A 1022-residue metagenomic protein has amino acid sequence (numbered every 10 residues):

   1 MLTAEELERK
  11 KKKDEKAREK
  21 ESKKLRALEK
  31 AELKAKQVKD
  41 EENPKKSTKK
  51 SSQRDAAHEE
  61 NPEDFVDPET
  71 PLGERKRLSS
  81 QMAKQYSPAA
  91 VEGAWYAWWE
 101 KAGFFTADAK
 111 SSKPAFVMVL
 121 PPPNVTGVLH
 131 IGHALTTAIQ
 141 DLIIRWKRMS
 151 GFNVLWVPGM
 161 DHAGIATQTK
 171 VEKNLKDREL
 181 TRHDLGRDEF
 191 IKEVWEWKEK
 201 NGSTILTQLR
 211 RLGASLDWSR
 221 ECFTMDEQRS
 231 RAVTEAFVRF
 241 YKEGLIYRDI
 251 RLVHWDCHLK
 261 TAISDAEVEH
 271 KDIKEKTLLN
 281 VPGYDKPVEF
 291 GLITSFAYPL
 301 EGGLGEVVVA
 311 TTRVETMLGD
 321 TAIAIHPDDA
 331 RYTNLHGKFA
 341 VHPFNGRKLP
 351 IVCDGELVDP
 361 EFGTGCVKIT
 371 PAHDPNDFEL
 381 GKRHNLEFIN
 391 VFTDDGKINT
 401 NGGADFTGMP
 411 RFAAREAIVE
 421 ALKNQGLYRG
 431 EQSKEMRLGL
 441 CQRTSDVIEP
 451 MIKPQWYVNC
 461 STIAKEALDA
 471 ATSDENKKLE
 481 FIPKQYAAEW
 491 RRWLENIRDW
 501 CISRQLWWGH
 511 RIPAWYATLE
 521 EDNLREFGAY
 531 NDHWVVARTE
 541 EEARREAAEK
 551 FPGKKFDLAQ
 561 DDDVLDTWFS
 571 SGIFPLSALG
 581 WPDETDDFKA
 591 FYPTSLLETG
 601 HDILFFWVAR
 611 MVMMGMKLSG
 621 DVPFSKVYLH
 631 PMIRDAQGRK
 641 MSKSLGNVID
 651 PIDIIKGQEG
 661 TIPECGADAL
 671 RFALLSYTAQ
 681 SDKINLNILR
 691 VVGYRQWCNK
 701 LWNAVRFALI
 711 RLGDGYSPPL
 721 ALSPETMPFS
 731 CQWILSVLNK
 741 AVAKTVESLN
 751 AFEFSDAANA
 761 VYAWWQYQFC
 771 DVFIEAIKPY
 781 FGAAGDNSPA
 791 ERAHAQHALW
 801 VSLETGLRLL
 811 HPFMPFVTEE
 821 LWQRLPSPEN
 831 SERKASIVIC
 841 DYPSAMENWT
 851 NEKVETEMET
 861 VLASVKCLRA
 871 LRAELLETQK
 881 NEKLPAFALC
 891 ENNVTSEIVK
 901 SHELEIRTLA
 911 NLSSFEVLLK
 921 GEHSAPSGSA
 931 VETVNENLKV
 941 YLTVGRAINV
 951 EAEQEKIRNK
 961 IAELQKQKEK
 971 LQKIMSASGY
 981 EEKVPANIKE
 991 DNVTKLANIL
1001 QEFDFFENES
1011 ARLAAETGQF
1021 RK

Functional and structural regions predicted by a protein language model:
L2-D328, E356, T370-G402, R411 (+10 more regions): N-terminal, positively charged nucleic-acid-binding surface of large information/translation enzymes
R77-M82, P121-L129, R187-I191, L216-F223 (+13 more regions): Glycine- and acidic
A83, S87, V91, I131-L135 (+29 more regions): Catalytic cores of large soluble enzymes that bind and process phosphate-bearing ligands
S112-L120, L142, L175-T181, L206-G213 (+9 more regions): Active-site-adjacent bridging/hinge elements
G132-I144, M160-D161, R229-A232, D249-I250 (+8 more regions): Structured ligand/cofactor/substrate-binding pocket environments in proteins
E243-I246, L579-T585, G615-P623, Q680-D682 (+1 more regions): Short helix-capping/linker segments at secondary-structure and domain boundaries
T294-E301, K338-P343, G439-R443, W515 (+1 more regions): Short acidic-hydrophobic surface loop/beta-edge motif
S295, N496-F569, I573, K617-A667 (+1 more regions): Feature 926 captures the class I aminoacyl-tRNA synthetase adenylation module centered on the KMSKS loop
